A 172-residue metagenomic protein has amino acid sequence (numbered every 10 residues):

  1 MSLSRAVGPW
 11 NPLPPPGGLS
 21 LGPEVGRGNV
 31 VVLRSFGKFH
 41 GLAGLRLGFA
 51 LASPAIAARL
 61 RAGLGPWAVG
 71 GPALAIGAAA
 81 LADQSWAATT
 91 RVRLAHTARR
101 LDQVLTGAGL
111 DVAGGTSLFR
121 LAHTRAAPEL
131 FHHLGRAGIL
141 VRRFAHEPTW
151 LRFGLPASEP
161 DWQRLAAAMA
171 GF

Functional and structural regions predicted by a protein language model:
M1, V7-F39: Active-site pre-lysine segment of PLP-dependent enzymes
A6-P9, L60, G77, R120 (+1 more regions): Generic structural signal for conserved hydrophobic packing positions in ordered secondary structure
N29-L105, L110-D111: PLP-dependent aminotransferase class I/II
L45, T116-L118, T149-L151: Short amphipathic alpha-helical segments
S53-P54, A82, R125, P156-S158: Residue-level recognition of strand-loop junctions within catalytic nucleotide-signaling folds
L60, L130-H133, R164-L165: Hydrophobic side chains in well-ordered alpha-helices
L94-A95, D102-A137, L155: Conserved PLP-binding catalytic core of the aspartate aminotransferase-like
R136, H146-F172: PLP-dependent enzyme catalytic core of the Aspartate aminotransferase-like
